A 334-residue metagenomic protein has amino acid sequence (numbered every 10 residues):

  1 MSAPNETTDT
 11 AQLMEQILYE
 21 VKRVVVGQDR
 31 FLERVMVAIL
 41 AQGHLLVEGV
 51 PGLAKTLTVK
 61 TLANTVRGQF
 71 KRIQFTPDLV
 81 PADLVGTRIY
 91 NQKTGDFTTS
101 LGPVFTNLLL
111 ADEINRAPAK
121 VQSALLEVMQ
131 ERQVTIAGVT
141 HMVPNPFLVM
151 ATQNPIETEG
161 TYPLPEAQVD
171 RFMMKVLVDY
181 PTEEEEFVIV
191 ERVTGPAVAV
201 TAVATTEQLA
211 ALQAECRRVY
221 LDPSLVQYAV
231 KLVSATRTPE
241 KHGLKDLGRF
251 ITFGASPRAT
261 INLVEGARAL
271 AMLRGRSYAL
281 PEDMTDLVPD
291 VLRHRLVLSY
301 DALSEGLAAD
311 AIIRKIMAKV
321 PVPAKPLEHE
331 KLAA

Functional and structural regions predicted by a protein language model:
M1-P4, K241-A334: C-terminal engagement/docking regions of AAA+ P-loop ATPases
P4-A11, V24-V25, T161, K175-L247 (+4 more regions): Conserved C-terminal "switch" segment of AAA+ ATPases
T8-L53: Pre-Walker A (pre-P-loop) alpha-helix and adjacent loop at the N terminus of AAA/AAA+ ATPase modules, a conserved
R34-V37, Y90-L110: Conserved alpha-helical scaffold flanking the Walker A/P-loop in AAA+ ATPase domains
I39-T76: Walker A/P-loop
L45, L109, F147: Conserved beta-strand position immediately N-terminal to the Walker
G49, D112-E113, A124: Walker B catalytic acidic pair
N91-D96, E113, A117-V121, M129-A204 (+2 more regions): Canonical AAA+ ATPase core
